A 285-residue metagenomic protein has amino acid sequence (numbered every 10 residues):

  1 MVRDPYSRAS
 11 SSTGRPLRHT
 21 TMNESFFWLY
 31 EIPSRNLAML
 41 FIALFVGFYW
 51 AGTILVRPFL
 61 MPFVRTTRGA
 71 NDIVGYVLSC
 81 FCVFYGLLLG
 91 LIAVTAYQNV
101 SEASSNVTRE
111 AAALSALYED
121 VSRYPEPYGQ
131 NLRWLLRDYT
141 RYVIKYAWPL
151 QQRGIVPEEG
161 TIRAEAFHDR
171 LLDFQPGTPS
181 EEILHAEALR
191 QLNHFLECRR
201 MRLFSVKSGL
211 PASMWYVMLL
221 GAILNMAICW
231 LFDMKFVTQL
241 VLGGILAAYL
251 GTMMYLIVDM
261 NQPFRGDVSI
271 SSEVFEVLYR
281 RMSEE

Functional and structural regions predicted by a protein language model:
M1-T21: N-terminal amphipathic/basic-hydrophobic helices that include classical n-h-c signal peptides and signal-anchor
T21-F27: Short, Lys/Arg-rich, polar N-terminal cytosolic tail immediately upstream of the first transmembrane signal-anchor
F27, I32-W50, I54-M61, F204-E285: Alpha-helical transmembrane anchor segments
A43, D72-V94: Membrane-embedded hydrophobic alpha-helical segments
F63-N71: Perimembrane loop-to-helix junctions flanking transmembrane segments
L87-T108, N261: Transmembrane signal-anchor/signal-peptide helices with a preference for the extracytoplasmic
N106-R123, S271-E284: Short extracytoplasmic/periplasmic juxtamembrane "stem" segments immediately C-terminal to an N-terminal membrane anchor
R109, A116-K207: Structured inter-helical modules in multipass membrane proteins
